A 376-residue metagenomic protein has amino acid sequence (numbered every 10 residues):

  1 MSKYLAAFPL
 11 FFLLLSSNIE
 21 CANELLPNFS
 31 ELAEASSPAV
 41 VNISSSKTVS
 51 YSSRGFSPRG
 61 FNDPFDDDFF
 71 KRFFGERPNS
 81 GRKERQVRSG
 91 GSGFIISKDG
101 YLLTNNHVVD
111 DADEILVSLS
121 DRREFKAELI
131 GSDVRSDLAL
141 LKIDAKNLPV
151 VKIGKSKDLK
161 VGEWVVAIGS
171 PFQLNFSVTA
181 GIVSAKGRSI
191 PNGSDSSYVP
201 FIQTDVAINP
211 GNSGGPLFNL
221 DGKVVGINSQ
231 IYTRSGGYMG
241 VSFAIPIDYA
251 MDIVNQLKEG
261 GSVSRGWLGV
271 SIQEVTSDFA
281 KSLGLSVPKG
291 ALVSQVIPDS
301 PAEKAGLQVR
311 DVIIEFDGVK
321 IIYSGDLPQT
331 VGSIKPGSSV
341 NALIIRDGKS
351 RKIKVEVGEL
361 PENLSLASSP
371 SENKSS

Functional and structural regions predicted by a protein language model:
M1-A6, S196: Positively charged n-region of N-terminal signal peptides that target proteins for export
A7-S16: Bacterial N-terminal signal peptides
C21-A305, E315-S339, I345-K352, E356-S376: Serine-dependent protease modules
R310: Conserved catalytic motifs of ABC-family nucleotide-binding domains
